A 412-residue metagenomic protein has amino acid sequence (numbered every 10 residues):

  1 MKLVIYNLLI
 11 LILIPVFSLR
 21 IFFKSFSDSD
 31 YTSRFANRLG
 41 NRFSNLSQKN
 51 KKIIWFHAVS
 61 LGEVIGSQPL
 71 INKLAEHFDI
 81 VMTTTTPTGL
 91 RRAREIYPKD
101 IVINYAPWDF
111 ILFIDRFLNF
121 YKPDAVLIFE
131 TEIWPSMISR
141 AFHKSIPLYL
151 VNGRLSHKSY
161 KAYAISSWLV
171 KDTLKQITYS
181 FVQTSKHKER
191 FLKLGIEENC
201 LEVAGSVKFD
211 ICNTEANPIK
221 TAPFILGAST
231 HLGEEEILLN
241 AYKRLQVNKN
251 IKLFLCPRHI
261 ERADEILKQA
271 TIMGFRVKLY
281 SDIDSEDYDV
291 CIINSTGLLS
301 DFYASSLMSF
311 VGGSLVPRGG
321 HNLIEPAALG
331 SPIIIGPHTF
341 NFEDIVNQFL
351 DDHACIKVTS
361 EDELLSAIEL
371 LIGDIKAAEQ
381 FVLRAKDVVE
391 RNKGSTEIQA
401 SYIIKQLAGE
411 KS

Functional and structural regions predicted by a protein language model:
M1-S412: Nucleotide-activated sugar donor-binding and catalytic core shared by glycosyltransferases and related lipid-linked
